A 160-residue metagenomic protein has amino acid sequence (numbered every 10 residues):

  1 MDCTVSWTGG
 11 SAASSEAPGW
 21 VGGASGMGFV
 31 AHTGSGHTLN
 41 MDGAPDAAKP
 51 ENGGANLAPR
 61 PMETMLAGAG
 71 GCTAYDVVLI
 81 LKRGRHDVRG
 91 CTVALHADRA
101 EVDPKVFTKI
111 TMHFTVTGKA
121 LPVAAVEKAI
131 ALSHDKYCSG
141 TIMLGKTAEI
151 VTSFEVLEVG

Functional and structural regions predicted by a protein language model:
M1-A67, V78-G160: Extended beta-strand/beta-hairpin segments
